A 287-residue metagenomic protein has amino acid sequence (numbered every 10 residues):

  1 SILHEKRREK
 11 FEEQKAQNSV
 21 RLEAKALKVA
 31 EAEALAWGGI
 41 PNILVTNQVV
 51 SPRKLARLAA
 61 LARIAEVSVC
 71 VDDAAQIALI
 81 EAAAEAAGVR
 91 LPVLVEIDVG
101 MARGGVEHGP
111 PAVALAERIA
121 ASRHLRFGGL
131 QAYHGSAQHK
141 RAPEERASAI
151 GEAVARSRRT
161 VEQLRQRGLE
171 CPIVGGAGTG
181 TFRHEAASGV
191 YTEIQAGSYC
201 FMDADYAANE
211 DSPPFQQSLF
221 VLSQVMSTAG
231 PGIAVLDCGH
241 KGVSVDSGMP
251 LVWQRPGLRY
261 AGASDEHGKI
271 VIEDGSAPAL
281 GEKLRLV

Functional and structural regions predicted by a protein language model:
E12, Q17-K140: Active-site-proximal beta-alpha core segment in soluble small-molecule metabolic enzymes
P92, D98-E210: Active-site loop/helix belt of alpha/beta enzymes
R146-A149, G180-P256: Active-site loop ensemble at the mouth of alpha/beta enzyme cores that anchors a bound cofactor
A261-V271: Short, structured beta-strand/loop micro-motifs enriched in basic residues and often containing a Trp
